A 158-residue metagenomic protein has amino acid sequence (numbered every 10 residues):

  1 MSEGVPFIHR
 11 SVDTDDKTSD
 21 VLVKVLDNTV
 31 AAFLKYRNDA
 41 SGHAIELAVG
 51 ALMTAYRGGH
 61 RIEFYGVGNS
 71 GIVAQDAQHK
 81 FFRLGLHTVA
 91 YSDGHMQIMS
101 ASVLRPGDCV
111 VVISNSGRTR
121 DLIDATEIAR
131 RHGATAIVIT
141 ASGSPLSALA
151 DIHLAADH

Functional and structural regions predicted by a protein language model:
M1-A44: HTH-adjacent hinge/linker in prokaryotic transcriptional regulators
D20-V23, A48-G50, M96-I98: Short hydrophobic/aromatic-rich motifs at helix boundaries and adjacent loops
V30, G42-V49, H95, I123: Short, well-ordered alpha-helical scaffold segments within catalytic/effector domains
Y36-G58: A short, well-structured juxtamembrane/interface segment
M53-H158: Glycine-rich phosphate-binding loops that contact phosphosugars or nucleotide phosphates
